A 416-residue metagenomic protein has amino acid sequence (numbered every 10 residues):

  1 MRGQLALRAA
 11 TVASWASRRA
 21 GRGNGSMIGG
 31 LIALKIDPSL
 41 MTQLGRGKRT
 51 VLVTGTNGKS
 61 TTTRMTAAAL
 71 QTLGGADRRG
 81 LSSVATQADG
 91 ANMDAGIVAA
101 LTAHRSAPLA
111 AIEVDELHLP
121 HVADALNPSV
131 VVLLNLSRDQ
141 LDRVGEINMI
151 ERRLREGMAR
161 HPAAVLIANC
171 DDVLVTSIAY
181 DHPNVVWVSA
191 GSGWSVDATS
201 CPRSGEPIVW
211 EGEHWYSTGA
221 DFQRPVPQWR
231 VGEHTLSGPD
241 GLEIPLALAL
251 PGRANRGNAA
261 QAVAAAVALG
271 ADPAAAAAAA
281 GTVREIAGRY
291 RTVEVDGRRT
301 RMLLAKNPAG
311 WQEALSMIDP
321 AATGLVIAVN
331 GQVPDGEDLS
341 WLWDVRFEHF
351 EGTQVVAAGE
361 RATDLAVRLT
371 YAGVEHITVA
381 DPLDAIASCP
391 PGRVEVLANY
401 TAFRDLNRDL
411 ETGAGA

Functional and structural regions predicted by a protein language model:
M1-G30, R46, V267-D272, A278-A416: ATP-dependent carboxylate-amine ligase
R2-W187: Phosphate-binding loop of NTP-binding sites
T66, L70, I97-L101, A259-L269 (+1 more regions): Buried hydrophobic packing segments
D89-N92, N135-D139, A190-W194, N330-Q332 (+1 more regions): Short, acidic/turn-prone active-site loops that include or flank metal/cofactor- and phosphate-binding residues
L101, I147-N148, D197-I208, A387-E395: Short, surface-exposed amphipathic charged segments that create phosphate/polyanion-binding patches used for binding
A110, V130-L136, N184-G191, L325-I327 (+2 more regions): Short hydrophobic/aromatic-enriched beta-strand-loop microsegments
L134, I167, S204, N258 (+3 more regions): Residue-level signal for inorganic ion chemistry
N184-P308: Adenine nucleotide phosphate-binding catalytic loops in nucleotide-utilizing enzymes
